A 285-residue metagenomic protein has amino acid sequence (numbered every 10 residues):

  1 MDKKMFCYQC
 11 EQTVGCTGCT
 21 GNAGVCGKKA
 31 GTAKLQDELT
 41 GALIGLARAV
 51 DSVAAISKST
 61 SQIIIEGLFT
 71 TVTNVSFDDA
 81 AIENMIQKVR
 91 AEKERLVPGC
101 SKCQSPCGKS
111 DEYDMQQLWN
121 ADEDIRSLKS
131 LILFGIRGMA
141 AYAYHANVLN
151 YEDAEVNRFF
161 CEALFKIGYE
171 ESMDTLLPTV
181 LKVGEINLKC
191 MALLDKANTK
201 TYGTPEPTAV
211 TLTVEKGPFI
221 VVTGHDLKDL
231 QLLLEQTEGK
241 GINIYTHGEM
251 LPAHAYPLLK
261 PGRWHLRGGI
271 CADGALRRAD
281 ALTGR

Functional and structural regions predicted by a protein language model:
M1-R285: Metallocofactor- and cofactor-centric catalytic cores in central/energy metabolism, strongly enriched
